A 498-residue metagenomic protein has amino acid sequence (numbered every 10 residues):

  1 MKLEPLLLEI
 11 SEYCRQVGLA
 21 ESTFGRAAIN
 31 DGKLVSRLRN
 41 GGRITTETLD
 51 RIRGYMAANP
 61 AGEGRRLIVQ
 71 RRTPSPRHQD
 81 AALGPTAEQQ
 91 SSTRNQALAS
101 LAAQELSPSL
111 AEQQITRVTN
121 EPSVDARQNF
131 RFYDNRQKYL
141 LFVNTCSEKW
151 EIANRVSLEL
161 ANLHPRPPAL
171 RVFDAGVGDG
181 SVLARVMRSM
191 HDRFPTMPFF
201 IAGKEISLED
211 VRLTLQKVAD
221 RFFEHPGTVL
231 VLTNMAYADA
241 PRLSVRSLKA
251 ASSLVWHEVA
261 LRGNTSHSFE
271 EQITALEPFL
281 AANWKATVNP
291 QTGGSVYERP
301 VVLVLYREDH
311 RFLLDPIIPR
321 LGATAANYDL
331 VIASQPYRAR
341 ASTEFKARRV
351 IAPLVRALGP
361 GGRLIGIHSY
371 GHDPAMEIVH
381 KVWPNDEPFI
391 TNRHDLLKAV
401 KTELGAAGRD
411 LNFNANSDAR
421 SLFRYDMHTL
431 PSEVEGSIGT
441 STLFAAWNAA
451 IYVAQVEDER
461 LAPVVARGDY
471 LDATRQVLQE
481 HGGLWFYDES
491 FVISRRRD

Functional and structural regions predicted by a protein language model:
S36-R53, E433: Short, basic-rich loop-to-helix N-cap that marks the start of a DNA-contacting helix
R77, R94-K138, S266-A286: N-terminal, positively charged/glycine-rich alpha-helical extensions of SAM-dependent methyltransferases
P122-P167: Class I SAM-dependent methyltransferase Rossmann-like catalytic core, especially the SAM/SAH-binding loop
D125-R127, R188-A326, A449, V456-A466 (+2 more regions): Class I S-adenosyl-L-methionine-dependent methyltransferase module
P167-G180, A202: Conserved class I S-adenosyl-L-methionine
T324-A325, F345-P360: A short glycine-rich, Lys/Arg-flanked "PGG" loop and its adjoining helix->strand segment in the class I
G361-S369: Conserved beta-strand signature within the Rossmann-like core of class I S-adenosyl-L-methionine
Y370, P374-L478: Substrate-binding/catalytic lobe of Class I Rossmann-like enzymes that use SAM or dcSAM, i.e., the mid-to-C-terminal
